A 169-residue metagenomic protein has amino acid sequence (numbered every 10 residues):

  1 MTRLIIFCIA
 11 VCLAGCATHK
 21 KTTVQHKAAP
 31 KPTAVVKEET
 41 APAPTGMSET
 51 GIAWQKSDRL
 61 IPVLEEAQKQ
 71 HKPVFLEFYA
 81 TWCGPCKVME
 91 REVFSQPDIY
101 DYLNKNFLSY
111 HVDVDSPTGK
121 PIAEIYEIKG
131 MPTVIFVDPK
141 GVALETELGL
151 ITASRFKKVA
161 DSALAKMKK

Functional and structural regions predicted by a protein language model:
M1-I5: Positively charged n-region of N-terminal signal peptides that target proteins for export
A14-G15: C-terminal motif of bacterial Sec signal peptides marking the signal peptidase cleavage site
K20-A34: Short, low-complexity, disordered segments immediately C-terminal to signal peptides in bacterial exported proteins
W54-P73, L103: A short beta-strand-turn-helix
W54-S57, E92-T118: Thiol-based oxidoreductase modules, predominantly thioredoxin-like and allied folds used for disulfide exchange
K69-G84: Short active-site neighborhood of thiol/selenol oxidoreductases, capturing the structured segment around
A80-F94: Conserved redox-active cysteine motifs that mediate thiol-disulfide chemistry, especially di-cysteine Cys-X(1-2)-Cys
K129-K169: Non-catalytic, surface beta->alpha helical segment in thiol-disulfide oxidoreductase systems
